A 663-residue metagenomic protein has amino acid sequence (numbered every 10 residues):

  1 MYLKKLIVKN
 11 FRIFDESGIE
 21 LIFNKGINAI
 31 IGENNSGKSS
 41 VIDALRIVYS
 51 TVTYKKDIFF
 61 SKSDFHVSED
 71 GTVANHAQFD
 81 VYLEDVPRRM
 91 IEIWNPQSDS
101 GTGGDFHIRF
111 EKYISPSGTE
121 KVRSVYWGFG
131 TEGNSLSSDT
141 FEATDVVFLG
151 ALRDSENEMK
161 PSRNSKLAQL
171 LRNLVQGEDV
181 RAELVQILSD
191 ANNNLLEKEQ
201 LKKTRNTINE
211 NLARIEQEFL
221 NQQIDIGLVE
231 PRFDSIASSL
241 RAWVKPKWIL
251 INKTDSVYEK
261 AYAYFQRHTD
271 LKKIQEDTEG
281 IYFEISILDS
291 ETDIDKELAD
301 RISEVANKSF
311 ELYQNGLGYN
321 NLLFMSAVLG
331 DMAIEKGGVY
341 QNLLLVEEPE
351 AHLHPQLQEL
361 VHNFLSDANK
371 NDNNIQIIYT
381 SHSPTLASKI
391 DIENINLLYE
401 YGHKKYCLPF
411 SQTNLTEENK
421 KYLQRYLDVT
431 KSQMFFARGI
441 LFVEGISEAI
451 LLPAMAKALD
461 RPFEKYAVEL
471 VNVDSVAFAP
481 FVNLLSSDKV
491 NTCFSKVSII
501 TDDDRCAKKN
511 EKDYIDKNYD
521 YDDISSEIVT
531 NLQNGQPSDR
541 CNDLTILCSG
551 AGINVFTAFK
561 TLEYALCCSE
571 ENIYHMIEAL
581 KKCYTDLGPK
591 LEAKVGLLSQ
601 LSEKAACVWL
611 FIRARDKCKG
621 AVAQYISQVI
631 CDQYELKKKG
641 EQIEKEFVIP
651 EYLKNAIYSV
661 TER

Functional and structural regions predicted by a protein language model:
M1-S50, W243, I249-T430, A449-I450 (+2 more regions): Switch/communication elements of ASCE P-loop NTPase nucleotide-binding domains
E33, D70-A74, G101, D139-E142 (+6 more regions): Conserved catalytic network of the ASCE P-loop NTPase/AAA+ motor domain
I42-T102: Conserved P-loop NTP-binding catalytic core
S50-N75, K336-V339, N371-N373, H403-K405 (+1 more regions): Flexible phosphate/Mg2+-sensing switch loops adjacent to catalytic phosphate-binding sites
E84-R88, S115, R153-E156, W248 (+7 more regions): Conserved nucleotide-binding/hydrolysis micro-motifs of P-loop NTPases
V86-S189: Electropositive, glycine-dotted interaction segments that contact anionic polymers or phosphate-rich ligands
R172-S309: Alpha-helical coupling/stalk and coiled-coil linker elements that connect catalytic or binding modules and transmit
E359, I390-R663: Acidic, divalent-metal-binding catalytic cores of TOPRIM and closely related two-metal-ion phosphodiester/pyrophosphate
